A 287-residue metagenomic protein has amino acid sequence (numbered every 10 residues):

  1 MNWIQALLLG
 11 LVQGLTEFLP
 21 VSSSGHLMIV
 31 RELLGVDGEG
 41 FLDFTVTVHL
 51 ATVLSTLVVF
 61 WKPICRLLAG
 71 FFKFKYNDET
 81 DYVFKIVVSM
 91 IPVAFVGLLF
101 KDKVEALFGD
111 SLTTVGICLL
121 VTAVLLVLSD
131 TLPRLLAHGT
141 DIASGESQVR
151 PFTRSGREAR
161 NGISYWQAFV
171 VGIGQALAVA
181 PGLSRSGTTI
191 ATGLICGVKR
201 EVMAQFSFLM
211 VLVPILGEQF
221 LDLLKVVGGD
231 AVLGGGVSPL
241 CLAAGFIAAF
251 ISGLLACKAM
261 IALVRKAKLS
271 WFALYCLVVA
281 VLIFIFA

Functional and structural regions predicted by a protein language model:
M1-A287: Multi-pass membrane proteins that catalyze or facilitate reactions on polyprenyl-/lipid-phosphate substrates and their
